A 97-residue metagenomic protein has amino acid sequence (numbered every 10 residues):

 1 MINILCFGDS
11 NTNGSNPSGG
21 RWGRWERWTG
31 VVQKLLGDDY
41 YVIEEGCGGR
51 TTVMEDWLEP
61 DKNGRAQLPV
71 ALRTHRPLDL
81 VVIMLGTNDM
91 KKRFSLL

Functional and structural regions predicted by a protein language model:
M1-G23, G49-V53: Short glycine-rich His-centered loop
F7-D9, C47, I83-N88: Short loop/turn segments at strand-loop or loop-helix junctions that form parts of catalytic or ligand-binding pockets
S15-S18, R50-E59, N88-L97: Surface-exposed cleft-lining segments at the edges of enzyme active sites
E26, G30-V31, D38, D61-L97: Alpha-helical cap/lid subdomain in secreted, periplasmic, or secretory-pathway luminal O-acyl-processing enzymes
Q33-V53: A short beta-strand-loop structural module common to alpha/beta enzyme folds
